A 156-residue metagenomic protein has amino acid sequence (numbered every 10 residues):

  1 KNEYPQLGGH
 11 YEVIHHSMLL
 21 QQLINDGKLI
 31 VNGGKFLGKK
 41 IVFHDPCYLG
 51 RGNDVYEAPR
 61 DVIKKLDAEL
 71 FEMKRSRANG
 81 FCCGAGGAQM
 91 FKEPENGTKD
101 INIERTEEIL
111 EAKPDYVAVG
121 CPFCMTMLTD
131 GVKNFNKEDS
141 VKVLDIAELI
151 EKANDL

Functional and structural regions predicted by a protein language model:
K1-L156: Iron-sulfur cluster-binding electron-transfer modules in prokaryotic oxidoreductases
